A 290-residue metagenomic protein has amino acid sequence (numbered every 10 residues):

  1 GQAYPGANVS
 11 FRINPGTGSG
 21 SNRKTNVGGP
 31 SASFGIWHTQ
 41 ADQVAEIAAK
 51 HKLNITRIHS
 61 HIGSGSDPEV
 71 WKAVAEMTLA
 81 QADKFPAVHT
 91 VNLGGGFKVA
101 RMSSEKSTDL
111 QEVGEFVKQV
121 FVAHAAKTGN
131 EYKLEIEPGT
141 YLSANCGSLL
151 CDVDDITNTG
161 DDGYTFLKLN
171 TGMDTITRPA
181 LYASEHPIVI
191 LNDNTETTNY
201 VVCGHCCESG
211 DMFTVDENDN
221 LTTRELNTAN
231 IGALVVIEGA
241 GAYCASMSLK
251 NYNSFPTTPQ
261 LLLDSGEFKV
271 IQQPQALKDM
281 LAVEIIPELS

Functional and structural regions predicted by a protein language model:
G1-A3, S19-N26, E69-W71, M102-K106 (+4 more regions): Short acidic, glycine/serine/threonine-rich loops at helix termini
G1-T90, V99, Q111-E112, F116 (+1 more regions): Active-site-proximal beta-alpha core segment in soluble small-molecule metabolic enzymes
G6-V9, G94-V99, D279-L289: Electropositive, surface-exposed helix/loop patches at the edges of structured domains that serve as adaptable
R12-G18, S60-G65, G94-M102, G139-Y141 (+3 more regions): Active-site beta-loop-alpha junctions enriched in small/polar residues
L93-G94, L134: Catalytic alpha/beta core domains of metabolic enzymes, predominantly
E105-E115, S254-P259: C-terminal helical cap(s) of enzyme catalytic domains, especially alpha/beta-barrels
T128: Nucleotide-activated donor-binding/catalytic signature segment of Leloir-type glycosyltransferases, i.e., the conserved
E131-S290: Charged (often Lys/Glu-rich) extended helix/loop segments that serve as interaction or gating elements
